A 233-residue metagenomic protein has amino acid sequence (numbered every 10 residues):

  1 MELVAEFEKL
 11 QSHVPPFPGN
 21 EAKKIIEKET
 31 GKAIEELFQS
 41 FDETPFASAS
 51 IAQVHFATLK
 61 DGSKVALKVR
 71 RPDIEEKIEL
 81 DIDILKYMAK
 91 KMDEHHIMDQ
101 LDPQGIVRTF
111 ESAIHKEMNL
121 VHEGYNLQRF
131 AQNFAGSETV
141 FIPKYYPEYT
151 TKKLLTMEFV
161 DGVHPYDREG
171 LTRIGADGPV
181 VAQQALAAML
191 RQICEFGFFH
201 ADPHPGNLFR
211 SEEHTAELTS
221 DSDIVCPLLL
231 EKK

Functional and structural regions predicted by a protein language model:
M1-G197, R210-E212, A216: Broad phosphate/nucleotide-binding scaffolds in NTP-utilizing and phosphate-metabolizing enzymes
D202-H204: Conserved catalytic-loop position in the HRD/HxD motif
E217-K233: Positively charged, low-complexity/disordered segments
